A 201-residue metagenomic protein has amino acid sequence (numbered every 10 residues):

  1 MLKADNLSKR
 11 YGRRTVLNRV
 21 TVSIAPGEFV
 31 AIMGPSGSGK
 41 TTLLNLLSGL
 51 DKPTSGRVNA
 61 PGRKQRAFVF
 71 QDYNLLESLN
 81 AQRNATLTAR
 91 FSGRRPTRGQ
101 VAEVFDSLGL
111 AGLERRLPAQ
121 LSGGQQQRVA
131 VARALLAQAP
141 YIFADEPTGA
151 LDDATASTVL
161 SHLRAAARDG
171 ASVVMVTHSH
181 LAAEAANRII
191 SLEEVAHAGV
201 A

Functional and structural regions predicted by a protein language model:
G12, K52, R83-G99, D106-S107: ABC-type ATPase nucleotide-binding domains, specifically the catalytic core motifs of the NBD
M33-P35: The feature captures the beta-strand-to-loop junction immediately N-terminal to the Walker
S48: Helix-to-loop junction immediately C-terminal to a conserved catalytic motif
L110, E114, A134-L135: ABC ATPase C-loop
R116-A119, A137, D169: Conserved signature/switch motifs of ABC ATPase nucleotide-binding domains
L117-L121, Q125-Q127: Conserved ABC ATPase signature
I142-D145: Catalytic Walker B motif of ABC-type/P-loop ATPase nucleotide-binding domains
